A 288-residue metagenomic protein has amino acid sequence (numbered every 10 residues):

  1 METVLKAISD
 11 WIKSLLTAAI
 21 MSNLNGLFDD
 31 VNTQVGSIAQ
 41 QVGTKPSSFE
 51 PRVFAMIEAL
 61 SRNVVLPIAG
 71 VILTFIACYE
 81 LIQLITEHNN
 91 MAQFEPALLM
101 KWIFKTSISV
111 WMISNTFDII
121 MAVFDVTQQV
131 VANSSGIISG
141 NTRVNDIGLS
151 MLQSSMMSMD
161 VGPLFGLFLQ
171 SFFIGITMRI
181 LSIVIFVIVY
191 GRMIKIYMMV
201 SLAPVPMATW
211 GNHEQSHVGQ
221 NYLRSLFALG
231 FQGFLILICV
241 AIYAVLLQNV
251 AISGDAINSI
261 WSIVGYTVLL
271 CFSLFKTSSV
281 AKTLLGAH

Functional and structural regions predicted by a protein language model:
M1-I72, E87-A97, S107-T177, S216 (+3 more regions): Gly/Ser-rich, low-complexity
L66-Y79, I196: Hydrophobic alpha-helical transmembrane segments
T74-L81, S171-F173, V200-P204: Transmembrane alpha-helical segments of multi-pass small-molecule transport proteins
A77, N115, I119, F186 (+3 more regions): Helical mechanochemical/support elements of P-loop NTPase systems and associated helical scaffolds
L81-F94, S182-F186, H213-Q215: Membrane-water interface regions at transmembrane-helix termini and the short interhelical loops of multi-pass membrane
W102-K105: Elongated alpha-helical scaffolds
S182-V189, M193-I196, V200-C239: Extended serine/threonine-enriched, polar tracts that run as long, contiguous segments within proteins
